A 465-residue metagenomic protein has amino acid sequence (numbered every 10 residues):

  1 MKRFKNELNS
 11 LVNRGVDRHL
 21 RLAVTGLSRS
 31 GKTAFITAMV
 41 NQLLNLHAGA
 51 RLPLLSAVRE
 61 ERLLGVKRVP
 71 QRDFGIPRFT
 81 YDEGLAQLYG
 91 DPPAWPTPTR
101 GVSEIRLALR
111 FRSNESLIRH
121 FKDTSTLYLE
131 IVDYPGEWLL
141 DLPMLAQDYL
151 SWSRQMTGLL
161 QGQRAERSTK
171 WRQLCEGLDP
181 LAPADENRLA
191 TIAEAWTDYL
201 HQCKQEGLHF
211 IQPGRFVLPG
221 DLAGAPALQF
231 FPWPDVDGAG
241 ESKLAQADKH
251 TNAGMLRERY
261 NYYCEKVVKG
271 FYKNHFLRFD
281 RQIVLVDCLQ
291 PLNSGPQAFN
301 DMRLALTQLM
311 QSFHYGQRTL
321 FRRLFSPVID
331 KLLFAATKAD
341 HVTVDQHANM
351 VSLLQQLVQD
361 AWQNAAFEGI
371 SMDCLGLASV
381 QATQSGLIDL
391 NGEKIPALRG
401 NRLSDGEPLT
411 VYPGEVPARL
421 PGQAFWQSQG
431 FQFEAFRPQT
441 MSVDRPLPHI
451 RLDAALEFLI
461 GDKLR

Functional and structural regions predicted by a protein language model:
E7-L11, V16, Q42-V328, T343 (+3 more regions): Switch- and interface-adjacent substructures of P-loop NTPase systems
L22-V40: Glycine-rich phosphate-binding P-loop
A23-T25, V284-D287, L333-K338: Conserved beta-strand segments of the P-loop GTPase G domain that flank and frequently precede/overlap
M39-L44, M144-Y149, F299, A348-L354 (+1 more regions): Short secondary-structure boundary/capping segments
A335-V342, L375-G386: Short, conserved secondary-structure transition motifs
H341-A366: GTPase G-domain guanine-specificity segment
W362, A366, I370-A378: Extended oligomerization regions of viral-like shell subunits
G369-M372, Q384-S404: Long, charge-rich C-terminal accessory regions
